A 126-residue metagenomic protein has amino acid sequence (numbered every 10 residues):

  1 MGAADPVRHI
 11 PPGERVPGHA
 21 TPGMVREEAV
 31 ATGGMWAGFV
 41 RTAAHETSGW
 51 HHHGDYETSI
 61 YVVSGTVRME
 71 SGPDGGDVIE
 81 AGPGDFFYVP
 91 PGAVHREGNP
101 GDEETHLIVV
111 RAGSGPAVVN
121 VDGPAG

Functional and structural regions predicted by a protein language model:
M1-F39, V118-G126: A short, N-terminal "cap"/entry segment at the start of jelly-roll beta-barrel domains of the cupin/DSBH fold
T21-P22, G38-G54, P91: Conserved short histidine dyad/triad with adjacent acidic residue
G33-G34, D55, D74, D102-E103: Short strand-connecting beta-turns/loops that link adjacent beta-strands
F39, H52, S71-P73, N99 (+1 more regions): Residue-level recognition of conserved beta-strand positions in structured domain cores
R41-A43, G54-M69, V110: Short, conserved beta-strand element in jelly-roll/cupin
T47-G49, R68, F87, P91-E97: Histidine-centered metal-chelating micro-motifs
S59, Y88, E103-V119: A short hydrophobic beta-strand segment most commonly corresponding to one strand of the jelly-roll/cupin
G75-P91: Short acidic-glycine-tyrosine-enriched beta hairpin
